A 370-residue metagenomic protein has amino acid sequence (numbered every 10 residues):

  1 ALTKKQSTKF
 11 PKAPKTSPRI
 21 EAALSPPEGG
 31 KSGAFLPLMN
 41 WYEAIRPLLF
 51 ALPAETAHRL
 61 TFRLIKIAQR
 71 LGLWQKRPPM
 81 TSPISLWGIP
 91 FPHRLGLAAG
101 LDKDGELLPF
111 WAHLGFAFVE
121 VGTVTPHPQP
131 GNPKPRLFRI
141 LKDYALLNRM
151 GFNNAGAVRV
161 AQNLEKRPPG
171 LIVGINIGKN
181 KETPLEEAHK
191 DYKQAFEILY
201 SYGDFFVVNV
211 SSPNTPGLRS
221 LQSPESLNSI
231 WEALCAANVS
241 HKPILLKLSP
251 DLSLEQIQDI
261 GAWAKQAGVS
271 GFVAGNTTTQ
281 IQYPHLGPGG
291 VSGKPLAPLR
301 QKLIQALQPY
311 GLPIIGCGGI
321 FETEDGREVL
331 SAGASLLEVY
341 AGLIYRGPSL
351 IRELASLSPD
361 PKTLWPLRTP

Functional and structural regions predicted by a protein language model:
P53, L97, V119, V160 (+5 more regions): Conserved, mostly hydrophobic/aromatic
F62, K66-Q69, L73-R77, S212-S226 (+3 more regions): Glycine/Thr-rich beta-alpha phosphate-binding loop at enzyme active sites
A99-D102, G178, L248-L254, L312-E324: Glycine-rich beta-to-alpha transition loops that act as phosphate-gripper elements at the mouths of alpha/beta enzyme
E106-W111, L252-A264, Y310, I320-L337: Catalytic cores of alpha/beta
E120-Q129, S212, G271-T279, G326-E353: Glycine-rich phosphate-binding active-site loops on the catalytic face of alpha/beta enzymes
G122-L171: A gly/proline- and charged-residue-enriched helix-loop-helix capping module
P128-Y144, I281-S292, G342-T369: C-terminal helical cap(s) of enzyme catalytic domains, especially alpha/beta-barrels
N180-K193, S220, L246-K265: Active-site glycine- and acidic-residue-rich loops that bind and position anionic ligands or nucleotide-like cofactors
